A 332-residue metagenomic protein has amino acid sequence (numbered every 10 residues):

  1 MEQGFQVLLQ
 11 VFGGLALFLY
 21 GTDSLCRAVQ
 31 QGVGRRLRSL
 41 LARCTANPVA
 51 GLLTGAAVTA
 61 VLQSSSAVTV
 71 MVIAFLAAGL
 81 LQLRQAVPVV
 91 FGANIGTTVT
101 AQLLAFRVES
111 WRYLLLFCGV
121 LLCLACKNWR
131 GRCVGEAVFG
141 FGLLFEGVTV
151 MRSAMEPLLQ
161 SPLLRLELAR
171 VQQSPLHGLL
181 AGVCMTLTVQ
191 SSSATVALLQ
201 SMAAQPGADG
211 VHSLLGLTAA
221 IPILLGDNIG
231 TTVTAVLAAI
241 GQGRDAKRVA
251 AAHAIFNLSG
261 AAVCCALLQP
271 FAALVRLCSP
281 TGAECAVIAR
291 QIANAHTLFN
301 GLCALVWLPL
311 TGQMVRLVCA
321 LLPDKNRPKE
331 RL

Functional and structural regions predicted by a protein language model:
M1-L9, Q102-W111, R165-R170, T218-I221 (+2 more regions): Interfacial loop-to-helix junctions that mark the boundaries of transmembrane helices in multi-pass membrane
E2-P48, V138-C184, M202, H212-S213: Helix-loop-helix hairpins and the membrane-proximal interhelical loops of multi-pass alpha-helical transport proteins
F5, Q82-V90, Q102-R152, L168: Signature of multi-pass transmembrane helix bundles
V11-D23, G55-T59, F117-C126, G140-V150 (+3 more regions): Hydrophobic core segments of alpha-helical transmembrane domains in multi-pass membrane transport and ion-translocation
L15, R35, S39, R43 (+14 more regions): Alpha-helical transmembrane segments of multi-pass membrane proteins, especially transporters and channels
Y20, S24-G32, R36, L40 (+9 more regions): Membrane-spanning helices that line or support transport/gating and their immediate boundary helices in channels
T59-L62, V68-G96, L103-W111, G119 (+5 more regions): Membrane-interfacial helix-loop connectors
V148, R152-V171, L214, A238-L332: Transmembrane alpha-helical segments and their short flanking loops that form helix-hairpins/helix-helix interfaces
